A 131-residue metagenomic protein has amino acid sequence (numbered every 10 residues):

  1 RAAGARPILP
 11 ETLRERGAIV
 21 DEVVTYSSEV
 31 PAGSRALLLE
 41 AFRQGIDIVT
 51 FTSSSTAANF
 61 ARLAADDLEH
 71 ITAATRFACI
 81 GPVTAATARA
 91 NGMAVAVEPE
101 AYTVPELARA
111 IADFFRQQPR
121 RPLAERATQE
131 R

Functional and structural regions predicted by a protein language model:
R1-R131: Conserved beta-alpha
